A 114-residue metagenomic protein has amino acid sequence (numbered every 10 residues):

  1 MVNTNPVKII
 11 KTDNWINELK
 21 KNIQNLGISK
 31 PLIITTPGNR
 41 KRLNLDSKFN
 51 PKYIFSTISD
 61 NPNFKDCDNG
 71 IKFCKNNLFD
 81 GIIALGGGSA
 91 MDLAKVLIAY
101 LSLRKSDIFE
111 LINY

Functional and structural regions predicted by a protein language model:
M1-G81: ATP/NTP phosphate-donor binding region
K65-K72, N76-Y114: Glycine/threonine-rich beta-strand-loop-alpha-helix active-site module that forms ligand/phosphate-binding
